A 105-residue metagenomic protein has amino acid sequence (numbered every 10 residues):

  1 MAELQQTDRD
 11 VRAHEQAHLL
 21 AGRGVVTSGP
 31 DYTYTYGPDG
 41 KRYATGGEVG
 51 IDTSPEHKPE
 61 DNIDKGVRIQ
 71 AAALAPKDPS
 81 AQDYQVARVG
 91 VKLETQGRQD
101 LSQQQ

Functional and structural regions predicted by a protein language model:
M1-Q105: Type III/flagellar secretion export determinants
